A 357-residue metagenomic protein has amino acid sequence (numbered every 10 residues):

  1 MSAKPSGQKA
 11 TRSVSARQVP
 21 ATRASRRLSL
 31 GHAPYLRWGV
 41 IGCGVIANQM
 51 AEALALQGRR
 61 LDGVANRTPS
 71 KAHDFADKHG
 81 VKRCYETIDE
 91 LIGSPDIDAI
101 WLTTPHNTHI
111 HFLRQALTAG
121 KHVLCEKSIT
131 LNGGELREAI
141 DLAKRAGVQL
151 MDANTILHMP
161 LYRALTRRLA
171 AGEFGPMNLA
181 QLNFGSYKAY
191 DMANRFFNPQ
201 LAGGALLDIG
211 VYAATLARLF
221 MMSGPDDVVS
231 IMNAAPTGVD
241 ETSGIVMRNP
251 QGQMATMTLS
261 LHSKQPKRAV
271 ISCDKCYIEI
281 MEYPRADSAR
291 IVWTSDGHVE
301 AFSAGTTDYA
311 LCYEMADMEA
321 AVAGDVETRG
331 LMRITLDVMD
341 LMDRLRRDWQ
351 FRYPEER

Functional and structural regions predicted by a protein language model:
M1-H32, A99-W101, P250, D317-R357: C-terminal helix-rich "cap/oligomerization" subdomain common to oxidoreductases
S2-H79: N-terminal Rossmann-like dinucleotide-binding module
S15-V19, T215-A286, M315-V326, E356: Contiguous beta-strand/loop segments that form the cofactor/metal-binding neighborhood of enzyme cores
M50, K82-L142: Beta-loop-alpha module in the N-terminal Rossmann-like domain of NAD(P)-dependent dehydrogenases, especially those
Y85, C125, L150-D152, I280: Hydrophobic residues in well-ordered beta-strands that form the structural core
E138-T155, P176-N178: Rossmann-fold dehydrogenase core element
I156-V228: Predominantly a Rossmann-like dinucleotide-binding segment in NAD(P)-dependent oxidoreductases
S303-A316, G330: Active-site loop of classical SDR/Rossmann-like NAD(P)-dependent oxidoreductases, centered on the catalytic Tyr-X3-Lys
